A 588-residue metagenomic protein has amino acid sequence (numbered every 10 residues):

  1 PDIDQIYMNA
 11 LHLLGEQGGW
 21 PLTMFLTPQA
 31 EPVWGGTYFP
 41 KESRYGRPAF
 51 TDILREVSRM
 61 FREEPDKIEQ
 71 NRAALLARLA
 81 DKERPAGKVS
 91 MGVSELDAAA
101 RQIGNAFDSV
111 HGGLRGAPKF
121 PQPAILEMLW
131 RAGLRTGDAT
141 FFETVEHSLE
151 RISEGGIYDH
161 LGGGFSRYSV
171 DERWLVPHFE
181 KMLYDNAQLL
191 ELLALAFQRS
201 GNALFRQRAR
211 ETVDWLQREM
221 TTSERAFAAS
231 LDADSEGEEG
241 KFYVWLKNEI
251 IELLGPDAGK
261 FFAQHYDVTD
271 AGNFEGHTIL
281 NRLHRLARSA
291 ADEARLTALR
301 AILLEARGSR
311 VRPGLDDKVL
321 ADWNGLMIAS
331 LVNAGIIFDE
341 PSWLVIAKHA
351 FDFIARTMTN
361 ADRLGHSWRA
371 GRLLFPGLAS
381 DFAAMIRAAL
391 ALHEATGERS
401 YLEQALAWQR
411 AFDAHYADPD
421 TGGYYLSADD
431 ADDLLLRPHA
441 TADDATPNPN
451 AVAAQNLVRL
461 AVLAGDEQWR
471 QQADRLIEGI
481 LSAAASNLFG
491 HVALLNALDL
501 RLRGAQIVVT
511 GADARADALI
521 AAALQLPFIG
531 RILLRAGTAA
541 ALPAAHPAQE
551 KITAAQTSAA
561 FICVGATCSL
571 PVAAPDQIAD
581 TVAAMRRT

Functional and structural regions predicted by a protein language model:
P1-S330, A334-I337, H366-A370, I477-T588: Replace the tail clause
A132-T136, A196-L204, A334-P341, L392-R399 (+1 more regions): Inter-helical turn/loop segments and adjacent helix faces that build the functional surface of alpha-helical bundle
R151-Y158, H349-T357: Glycine-rich, acidic and aromatic/proline-enriched surface loops and short helix-turn segments that act as binding
F205, W343, L373-P376: Catalytic nucleophile-loop/oxyanion-hole region of alpha/beta-hydrolase and closely related hydrolase-like folds
R218-T221, R356-A383, L390-A541: Long, polar/charge-rich, low-hydrophobicity segments
Y243-Y266, R387-A411: Phosphate/diphosphate-binding loops
